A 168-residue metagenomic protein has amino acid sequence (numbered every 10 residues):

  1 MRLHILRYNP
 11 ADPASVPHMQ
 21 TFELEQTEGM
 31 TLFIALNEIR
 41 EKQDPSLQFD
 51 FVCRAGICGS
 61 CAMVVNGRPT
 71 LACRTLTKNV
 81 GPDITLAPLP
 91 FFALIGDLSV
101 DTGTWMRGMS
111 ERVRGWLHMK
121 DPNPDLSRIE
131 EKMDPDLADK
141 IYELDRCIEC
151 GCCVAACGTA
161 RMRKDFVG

Functional and structural regions predicted by a protein language model:
M1-G168: Signature of N-terminal electron-transfer/Fe-S-associated modules in redox systems
